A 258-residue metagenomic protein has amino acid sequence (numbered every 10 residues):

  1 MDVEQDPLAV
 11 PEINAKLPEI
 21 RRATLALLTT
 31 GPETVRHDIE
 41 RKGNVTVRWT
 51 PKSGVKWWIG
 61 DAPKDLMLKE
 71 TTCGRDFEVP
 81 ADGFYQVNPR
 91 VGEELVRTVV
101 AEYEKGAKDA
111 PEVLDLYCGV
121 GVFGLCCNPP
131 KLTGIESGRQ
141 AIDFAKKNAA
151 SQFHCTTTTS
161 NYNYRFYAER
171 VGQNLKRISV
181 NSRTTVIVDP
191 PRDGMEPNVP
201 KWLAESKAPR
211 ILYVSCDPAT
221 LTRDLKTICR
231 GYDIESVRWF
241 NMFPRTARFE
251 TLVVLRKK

Functional and structural regions predicted by a protein language model:
D2-V45, W49-K52: Internal alpha/beta scaffold segment
A9, D38-N44, R48-K258: Rossmann-like S-adenosyl-L-methionine
